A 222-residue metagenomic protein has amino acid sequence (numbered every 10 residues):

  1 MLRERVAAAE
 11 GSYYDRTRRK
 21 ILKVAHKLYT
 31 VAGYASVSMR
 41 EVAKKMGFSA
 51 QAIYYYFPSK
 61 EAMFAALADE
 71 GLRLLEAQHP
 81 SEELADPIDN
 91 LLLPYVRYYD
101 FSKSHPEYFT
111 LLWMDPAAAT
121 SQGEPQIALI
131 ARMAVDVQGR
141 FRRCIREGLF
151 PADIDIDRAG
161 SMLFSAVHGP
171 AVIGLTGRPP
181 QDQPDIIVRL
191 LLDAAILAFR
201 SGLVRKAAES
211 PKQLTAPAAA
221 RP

Functional and structural regions predicted by a protein language model:
M1-R16, T176, K206-P222: N-terminal intrinsically disordered/low-complexity leader segments
L2, R16, K20, V24 (+2 more regions): Helix-turn-helix
I21-Y29, G71, L75, Y98 (+1 more regions): Short hydrophobic clusters on alpha-helical segments that form packing/core surfaces in small helical domains
M63-G71, L112: Alpha-helical DNA-contacting segments of helix-turn-helix folds
P80, Q122-E147, D157-S165, R189 (+1 more regions): Amphipathic alpha-helical packing segments from all-alpha helical-bundle domains
P80-Y108, I156-L163, A208-A218: Hydrophobic alpha-helical connector segments
K103-S121, V172-R178: Amphipathic alpha-helical segments used for helix-helix packing
A119, R132-A159, G174-P180, G202-A208 (+1 more regions): Hydrophobic alpha-helical bundle segments that form small-molecule/ligand-binding pockets
